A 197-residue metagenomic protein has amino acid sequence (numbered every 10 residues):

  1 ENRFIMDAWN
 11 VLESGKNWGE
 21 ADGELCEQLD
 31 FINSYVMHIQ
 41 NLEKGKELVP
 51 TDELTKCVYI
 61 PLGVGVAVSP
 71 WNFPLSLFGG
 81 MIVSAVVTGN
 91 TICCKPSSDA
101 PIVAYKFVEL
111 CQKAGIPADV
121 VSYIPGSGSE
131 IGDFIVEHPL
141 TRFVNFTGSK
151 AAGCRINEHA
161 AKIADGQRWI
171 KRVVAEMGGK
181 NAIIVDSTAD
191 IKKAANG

Functional and structural regions predicted by a protein language model:
E1-K56: N-terminal Rossmann-like NAD(P)+-binding subdomain of aldehyde/semialdehyde dehydrogenases
N10, G89, V121, V144 (+1 more regions): Residue-level signal for inorganic ion chemistry
I32, A104-F107, I135, I156: Hydrophobic packing residues within well-ordered alpha-helices of enzyme cores
H38, V68, S127, T147: Conserved residues at the C-terminal ends of beta-strands
G45-A118, G178, A182, K192: Conserved small-residue-rich beta-alpha loop and adjacent elements that most often cradle the phosphate/pyrophosphate
L54-K56, S122-N145: A structured beta-alpha segment of the ubiquitous adenosine-cofactor-binding alpha/beta core
C94, Y123-P125, F146, V173-A175: General beta-strand structural signal in soluble alpha/beta enzymes
K113-G115, E137-H138, F143, K150-G197: ALDH superfamily catalytic-core signature
